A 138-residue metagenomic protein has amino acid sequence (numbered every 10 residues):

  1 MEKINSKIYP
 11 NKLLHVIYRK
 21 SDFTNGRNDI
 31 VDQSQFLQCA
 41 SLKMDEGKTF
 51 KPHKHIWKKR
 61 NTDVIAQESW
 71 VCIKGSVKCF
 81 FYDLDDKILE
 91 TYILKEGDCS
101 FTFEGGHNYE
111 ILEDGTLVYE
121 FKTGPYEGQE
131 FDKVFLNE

Functional and structural regions predicted by a protein language model:
M1-E46, E138: A short, N-terminal "cap"/entry segment at the start of jelly-roll beta-barrel domains of the cupin/DSBH fold
L42-V64: Conserved short histidine dyad/triad with adjacent acidic residue
D45, I65-Y82: Glycine- and acidic-residue-biased ligand/ion/polar-headgroup-sensing regions
P52, C79-F80, S100-T102, H107-E113 (+1 more regions): Short beta-strand His + acidic residue motifs that chelate non-heme Fe in jelly-roll/DSBH and cupin folds
K58-K59, D85-K87, G124-Y126: Short, surface-exposed beta-strand-loop junctions and turns on beta-sheet-rich folds
D83-E104: Short acidic-glycine-tyrosine-enriched beta hairpin
N108-E138: Double-stranded beta-helix
